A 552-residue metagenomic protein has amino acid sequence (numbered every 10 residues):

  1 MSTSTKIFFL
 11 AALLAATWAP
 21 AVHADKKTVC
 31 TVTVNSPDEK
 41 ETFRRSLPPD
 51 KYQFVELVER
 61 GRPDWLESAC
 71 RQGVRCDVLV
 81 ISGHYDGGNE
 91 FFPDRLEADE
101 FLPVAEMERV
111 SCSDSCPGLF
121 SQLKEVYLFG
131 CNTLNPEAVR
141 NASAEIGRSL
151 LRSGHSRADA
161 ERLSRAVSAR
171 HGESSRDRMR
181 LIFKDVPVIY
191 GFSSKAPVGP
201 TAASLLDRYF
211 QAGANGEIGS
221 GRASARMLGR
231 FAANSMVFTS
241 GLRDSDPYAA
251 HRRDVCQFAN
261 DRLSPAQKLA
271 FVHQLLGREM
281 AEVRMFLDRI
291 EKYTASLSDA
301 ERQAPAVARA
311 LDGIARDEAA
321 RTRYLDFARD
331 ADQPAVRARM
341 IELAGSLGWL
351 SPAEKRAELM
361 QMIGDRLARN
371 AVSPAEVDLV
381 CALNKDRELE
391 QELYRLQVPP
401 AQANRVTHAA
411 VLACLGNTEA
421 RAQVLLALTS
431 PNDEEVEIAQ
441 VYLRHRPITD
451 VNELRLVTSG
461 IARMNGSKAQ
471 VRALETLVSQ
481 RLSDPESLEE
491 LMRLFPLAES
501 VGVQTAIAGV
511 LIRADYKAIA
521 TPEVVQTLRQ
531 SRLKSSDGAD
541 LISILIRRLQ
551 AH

Functional and structural regions predicted by a protein language model:
V22-E90, A98-E106: A domain-level signal for caspase-like cysteine endopeptidase catalytic cores and their zymogen-processing architecture
Y85-L119, N132-L134, R148-L150: A short, glycine/acidic-enriched catalytic loop
F129-D288: Active-site-proximal C-terminal subdomain of hydrolase catalytic domains
I314-D317, S346-L350, A382-R387, L412-N417 (+5 more regions): Residue-level signature of the C-terminal ends
R321-L325, A353-G364, D386-Q397, G416-A427 (+3 more regions): Amphipathic alpha-helical scaffolding segments comprising HEAT/armadillo-like alpha-solenoid repeats
A331, R369, V398-Q402, L428-E434 (+3 more regions): Short coil turns that connect the paired helices of HEAT/ARM alpha-solenoid repeats
R337, S373-E376, Q402-V406, E435-E437 (+3 more regions): Residue-level detector of extended alpha-helical repeat arrays and alpha-solenoid scaffolds
